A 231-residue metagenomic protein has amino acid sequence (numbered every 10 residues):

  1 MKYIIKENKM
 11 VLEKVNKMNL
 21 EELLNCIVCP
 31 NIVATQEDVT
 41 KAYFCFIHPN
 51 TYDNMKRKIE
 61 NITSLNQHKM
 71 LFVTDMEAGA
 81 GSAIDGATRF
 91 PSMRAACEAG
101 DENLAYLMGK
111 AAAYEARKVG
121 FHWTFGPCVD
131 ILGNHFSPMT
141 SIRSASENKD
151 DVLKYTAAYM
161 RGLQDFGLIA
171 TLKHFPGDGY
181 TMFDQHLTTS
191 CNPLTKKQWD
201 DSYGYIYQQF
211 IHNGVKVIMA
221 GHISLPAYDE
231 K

Functional and structural regions predicted by a protein language model:
M1-A42, P49: Preference for extracellular/luminal or secreted protein segments
K6, N31-A34, M76, M108 (+1 more regions): Short secondary-structure boundary/capping elements
K17, N61, E115, G162 (+1 more regions): A generic secondary-structure signal
N19, D75, A116, Y203 (+1 more regions): Divalent metal-coordination and catalytic microenvironments
L20-C26, Y43, Q67-M70, G120-H122 (+2 more regions): Short, well-ordered coil/turn segments that N-cap beta-strands
Q36-Y155, H174, G179-P193, G221-K231: Enzymes and membrane/adaptor proteins characterized by extended Gly/Ser/Thr/Asp/Glu-rich, aromatic-dotted
L163-L172, Q198, S202-V217: Phosphate/pyrophosphate-binding betaalpha-module
